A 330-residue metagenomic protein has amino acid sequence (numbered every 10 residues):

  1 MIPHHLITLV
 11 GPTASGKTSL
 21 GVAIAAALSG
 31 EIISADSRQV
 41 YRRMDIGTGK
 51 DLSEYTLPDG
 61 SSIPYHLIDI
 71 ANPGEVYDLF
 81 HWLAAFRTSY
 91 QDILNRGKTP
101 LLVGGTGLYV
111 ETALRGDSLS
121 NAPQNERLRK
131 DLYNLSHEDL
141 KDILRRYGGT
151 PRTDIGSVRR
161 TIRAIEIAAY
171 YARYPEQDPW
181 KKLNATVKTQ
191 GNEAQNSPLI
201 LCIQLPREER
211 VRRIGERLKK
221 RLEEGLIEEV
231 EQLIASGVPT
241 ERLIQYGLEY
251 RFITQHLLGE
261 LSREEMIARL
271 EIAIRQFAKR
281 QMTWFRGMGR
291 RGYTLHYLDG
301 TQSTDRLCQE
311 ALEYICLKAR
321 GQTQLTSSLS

Functional and structural regions predicted by a protein language model:
M1-S330: Phosphate/pyrophosphate-binding catalytic cores of soluble transferases and nucleic-acid-acting enzymes
